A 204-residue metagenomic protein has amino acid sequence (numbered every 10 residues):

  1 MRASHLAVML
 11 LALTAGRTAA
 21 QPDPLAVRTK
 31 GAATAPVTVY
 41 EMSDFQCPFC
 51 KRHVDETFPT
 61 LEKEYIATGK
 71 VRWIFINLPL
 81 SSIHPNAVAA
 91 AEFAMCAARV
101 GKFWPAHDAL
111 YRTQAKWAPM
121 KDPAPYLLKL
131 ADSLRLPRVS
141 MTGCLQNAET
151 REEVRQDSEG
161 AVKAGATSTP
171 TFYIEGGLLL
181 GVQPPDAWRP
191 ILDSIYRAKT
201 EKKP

Functional and structural regions predicted by a protein language model:
M1-A7: Bacterial N-terminal signal peptides that target proteins for export
V8-A19: Hydrophobic h-region of N-terminal signal peptides that target proteins for export in Gram-negative bacteria
Q21-V37, Y65: A short beta-strand-turn-helix
T29-K30, W117, L179: Short clusters of hydrophobic/aromatic residues that line enzyme substrate/ligand-binding pockets
A35, S43-D132, S194, A198 (+1 more regions): Structural alpha/beta surface segment adjacent to cysteine/selenocysteine redox centers across thiol/disulfide enzymes
V39, A106, M141: Divalent metal-coordination and catalytic microenvironments
M42-D44, D55-F58, Y126-P204: C-terminal cap of thioredoxin/glutaredoxin-like
